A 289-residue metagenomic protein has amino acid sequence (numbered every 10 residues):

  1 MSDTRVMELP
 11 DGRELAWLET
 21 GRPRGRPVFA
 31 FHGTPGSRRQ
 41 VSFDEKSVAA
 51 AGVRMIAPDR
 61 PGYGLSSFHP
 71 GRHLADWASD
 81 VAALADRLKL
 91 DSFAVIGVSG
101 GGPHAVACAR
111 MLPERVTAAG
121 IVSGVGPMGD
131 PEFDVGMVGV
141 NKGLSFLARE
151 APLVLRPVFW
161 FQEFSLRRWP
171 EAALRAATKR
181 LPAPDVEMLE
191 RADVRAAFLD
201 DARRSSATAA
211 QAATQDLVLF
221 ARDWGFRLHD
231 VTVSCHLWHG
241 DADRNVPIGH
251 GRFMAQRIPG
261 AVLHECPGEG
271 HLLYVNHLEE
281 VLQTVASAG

Functional and structural regions predicted by a protein language model:
R13-L65: Conserved HGGG/HGGXW glycine-rich cap/lid loop of the alpha/beta-hydrolase fold
R60-D76: Cap/lid segment of the alpha/beta-hydrolase catalytic domain
D76-A94: Conserved acidic catalytic loop of the alpha/beta-hydrolase fold
D91-V135: Conserved hydrolase catalytic core segment
G139-F226: Alpha/beta-hydrolase
V231, L237-H239, D243: Short beta-strand/loop motif that positions the catalytic acidic residue of the alpha/beta-hydrolase fold
R244-H250: Conserved alpha/beta-hydrolase "acid-adjacent" motif
G260-G289: Catalytic active-site module of serine/aspartate enzymes centered on a nucleophile-bearing elbow/loop
